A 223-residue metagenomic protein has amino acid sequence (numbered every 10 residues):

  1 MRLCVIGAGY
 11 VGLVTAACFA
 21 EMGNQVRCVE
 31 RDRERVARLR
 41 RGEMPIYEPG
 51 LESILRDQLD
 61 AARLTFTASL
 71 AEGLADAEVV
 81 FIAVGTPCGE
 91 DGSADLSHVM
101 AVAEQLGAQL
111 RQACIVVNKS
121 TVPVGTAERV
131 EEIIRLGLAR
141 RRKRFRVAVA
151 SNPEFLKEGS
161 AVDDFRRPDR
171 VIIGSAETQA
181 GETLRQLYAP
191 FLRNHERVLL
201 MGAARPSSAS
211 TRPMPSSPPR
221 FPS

Functional and structural regions predicted by a protein language model:
M1-S223: Structural/interface elements that position substrates and couple domains in central-metabolism enzymes
